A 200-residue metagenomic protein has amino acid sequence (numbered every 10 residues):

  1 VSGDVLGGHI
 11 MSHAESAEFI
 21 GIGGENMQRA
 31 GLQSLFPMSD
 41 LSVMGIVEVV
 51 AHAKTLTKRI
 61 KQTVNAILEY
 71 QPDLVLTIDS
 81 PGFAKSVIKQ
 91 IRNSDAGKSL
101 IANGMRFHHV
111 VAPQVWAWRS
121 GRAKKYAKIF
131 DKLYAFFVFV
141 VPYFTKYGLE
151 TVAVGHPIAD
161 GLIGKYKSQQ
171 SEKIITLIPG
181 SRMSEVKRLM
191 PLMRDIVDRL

Functional and structural regions predicted by a protein language model:
S2-Q169, L177-M190: Active-site and donor-binding regions of nucleotide-sugar-utilizing enzymes
S16, V197-L200: A conserved nucleotide-sugar
M193: Conserved phosphate-handling catalytic cores of large alpha/beta enzymes
